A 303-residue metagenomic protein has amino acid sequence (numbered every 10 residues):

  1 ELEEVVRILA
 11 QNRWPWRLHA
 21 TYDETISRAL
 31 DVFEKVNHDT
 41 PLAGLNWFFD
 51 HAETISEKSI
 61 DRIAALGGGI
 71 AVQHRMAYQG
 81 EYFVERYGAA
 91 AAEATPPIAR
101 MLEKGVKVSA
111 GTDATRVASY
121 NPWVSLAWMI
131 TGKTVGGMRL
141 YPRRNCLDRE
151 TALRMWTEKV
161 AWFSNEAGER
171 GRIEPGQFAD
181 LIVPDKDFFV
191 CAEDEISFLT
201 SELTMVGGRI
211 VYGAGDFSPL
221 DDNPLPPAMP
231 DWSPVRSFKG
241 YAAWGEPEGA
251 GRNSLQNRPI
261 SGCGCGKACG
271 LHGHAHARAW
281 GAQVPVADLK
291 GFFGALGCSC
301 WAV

Functional and structural regions predicted by a protein language model:
E1-R7: Helix-loop module immediately N-terminal to the HCX5R catalytic loop in PTP-like cysteine phosphatase domains
R7-L18, E24-W47, H51-A52, E57-D61 (+2 more regions): His/Asp/Glu-enriched, well-ordered alpha-helical/loop segment that forms or immediately abuts the divalent-metal
K107, A114-V303: Active-site microenvironment of metallo-dependent hydrolases
